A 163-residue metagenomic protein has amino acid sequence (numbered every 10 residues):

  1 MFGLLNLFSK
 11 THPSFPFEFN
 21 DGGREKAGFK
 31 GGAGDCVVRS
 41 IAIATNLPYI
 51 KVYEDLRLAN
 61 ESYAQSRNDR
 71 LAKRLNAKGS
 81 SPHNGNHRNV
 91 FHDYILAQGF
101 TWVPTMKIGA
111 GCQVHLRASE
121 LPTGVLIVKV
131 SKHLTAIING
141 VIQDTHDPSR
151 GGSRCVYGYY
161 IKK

Functional and structural regions predicted by a protein language model:
F2-R74, D93, A97-G99: Active-site nucleophile-adjacent alpha helix/oxyanion-hole segment immediately C-terminal to the catalytic cysteine
L7, K26-A27, V103, H115 (+1 more regions): Intrinsically disordered, low-complexity, compositionally biased regions/tails
K10, N84, R150-S153: Short linear sequence motifs
Y63-K132, I138-G140, D144-D147: Conserved active-site-adjacent core of cysteine acyl-enzyme catalytic domains
D144-K163: Noncatalytic regulatory segments and standalone regulatory/sensor domains
